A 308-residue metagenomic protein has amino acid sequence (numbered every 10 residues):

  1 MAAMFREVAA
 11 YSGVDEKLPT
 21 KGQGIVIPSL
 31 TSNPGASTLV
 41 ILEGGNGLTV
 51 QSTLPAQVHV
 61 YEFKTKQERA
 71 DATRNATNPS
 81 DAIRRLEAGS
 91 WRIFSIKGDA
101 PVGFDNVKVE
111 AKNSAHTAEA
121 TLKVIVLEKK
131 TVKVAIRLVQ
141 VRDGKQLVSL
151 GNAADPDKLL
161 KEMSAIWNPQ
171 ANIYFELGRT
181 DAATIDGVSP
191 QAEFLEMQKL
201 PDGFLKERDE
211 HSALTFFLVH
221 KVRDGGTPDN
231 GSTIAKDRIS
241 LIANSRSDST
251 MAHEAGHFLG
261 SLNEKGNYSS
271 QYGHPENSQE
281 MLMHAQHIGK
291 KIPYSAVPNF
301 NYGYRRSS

Functional and structural regions predicted by a protein language model:
F5-S212, H220-R223, K291, N301-S308: Propeptide-to-catalytic entry region of secreted or membrane-anchored zinc metalloproteases
L48, P55-V58, G226-T233, D237 (+1 more regions): Small-residue (G/S/T/A) turn/hinge positions that recur once per unit in extracellular repeat modules
W91-R92, T215-S245, I288: Active-site scaffold of zinc-dependent metalloenzymes
E128-K129, F204-H211, P228-A235, H274-N277: Extracellular/periplasmic catalytic domains that process cell-envelope and extracellular macromolecules
V134-L138, Y174-L177, T215-L218, S240-I242 (+2 more regions): Structural recognition of the beta-strand scaffold that forms the well-ordered cores of secreted hydrolase catalytic
D155, K161, G178-R179, I185-D202 (+4 more regions): Catalytic cores of transferase enzymes with a strong primary signal for eukaryotic protein kinases
S240-S308: The catalytic-center signature of Zn2+-dependent metalloproteases
